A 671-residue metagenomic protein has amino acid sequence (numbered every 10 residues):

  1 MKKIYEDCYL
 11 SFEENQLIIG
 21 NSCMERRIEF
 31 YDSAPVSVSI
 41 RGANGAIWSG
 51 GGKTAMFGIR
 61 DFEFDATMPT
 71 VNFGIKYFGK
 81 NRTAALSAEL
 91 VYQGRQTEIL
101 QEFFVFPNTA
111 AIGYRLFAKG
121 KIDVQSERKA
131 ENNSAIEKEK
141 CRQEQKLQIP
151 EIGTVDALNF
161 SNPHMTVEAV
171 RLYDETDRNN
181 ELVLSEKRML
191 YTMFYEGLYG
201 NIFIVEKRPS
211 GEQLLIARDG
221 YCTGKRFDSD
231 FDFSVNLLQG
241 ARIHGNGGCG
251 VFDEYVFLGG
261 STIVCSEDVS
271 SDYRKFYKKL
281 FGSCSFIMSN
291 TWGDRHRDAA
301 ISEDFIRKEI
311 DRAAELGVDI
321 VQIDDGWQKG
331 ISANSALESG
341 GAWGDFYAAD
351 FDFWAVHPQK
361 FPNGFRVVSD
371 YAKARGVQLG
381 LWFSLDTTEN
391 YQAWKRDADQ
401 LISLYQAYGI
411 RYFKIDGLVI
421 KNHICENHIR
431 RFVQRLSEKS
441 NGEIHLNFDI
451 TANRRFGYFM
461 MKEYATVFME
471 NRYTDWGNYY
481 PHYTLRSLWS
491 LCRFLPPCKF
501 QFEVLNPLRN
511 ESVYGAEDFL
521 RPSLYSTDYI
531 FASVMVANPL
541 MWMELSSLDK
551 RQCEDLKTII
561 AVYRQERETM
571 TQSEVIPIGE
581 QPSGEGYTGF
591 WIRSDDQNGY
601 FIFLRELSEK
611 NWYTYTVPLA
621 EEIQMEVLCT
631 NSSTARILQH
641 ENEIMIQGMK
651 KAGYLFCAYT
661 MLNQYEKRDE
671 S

Functional and structural regions predicted by a protein language model:
M1-S271, W612-M649, F656-A658: N-terminal accessory beta-strand-rich subdomains and adjacent acidic, glycine-rich linkers that precede catalytic cores
N15, I112-Y114, I287, A532 (+1 more regions): Residue-level detector of short, conserved catalytic/binding motifs and their immediate flanks
C23, L116, S289, V321 (+5 more regions): Conserved, mostly hydrophobic/aromatic
T109, R312-E315, A407: Alpha-helix termination/capping residues and helix-transition junctions
G248, L385, V433, S437-I637 (+1 more regions): Active-site-proximal substrate-binding groove within the catalytic cores of carbohydrate-active enzymes
D268-R312, L316-I320, D324, Q328-K329: An acidic-aromatic substrate-binding cleft motif
Q322-D518, L524, Y529: Aromatic- and carboxylate-enriched substrate-binding clefts and catalytic-loop regions of carbohydrate-active enzymes
